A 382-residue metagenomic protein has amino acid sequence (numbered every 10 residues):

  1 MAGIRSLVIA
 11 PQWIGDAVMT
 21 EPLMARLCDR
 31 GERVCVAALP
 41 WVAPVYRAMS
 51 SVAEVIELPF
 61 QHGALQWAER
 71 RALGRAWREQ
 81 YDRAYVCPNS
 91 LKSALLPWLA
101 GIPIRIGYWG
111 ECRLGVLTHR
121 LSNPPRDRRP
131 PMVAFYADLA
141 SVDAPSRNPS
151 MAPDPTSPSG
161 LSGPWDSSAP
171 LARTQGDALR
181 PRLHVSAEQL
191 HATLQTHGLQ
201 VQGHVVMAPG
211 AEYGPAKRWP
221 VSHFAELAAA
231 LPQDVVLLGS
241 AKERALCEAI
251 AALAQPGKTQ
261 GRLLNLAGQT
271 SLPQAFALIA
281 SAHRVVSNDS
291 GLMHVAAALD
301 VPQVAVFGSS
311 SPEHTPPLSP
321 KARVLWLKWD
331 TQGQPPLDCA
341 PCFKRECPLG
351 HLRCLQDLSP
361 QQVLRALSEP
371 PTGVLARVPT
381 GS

Functional and structural regions predicted by a protein language model:
M1-S382: Catalytic machinery of carbohydrate-active enzymes, primarily nucleotide-sugar-dependent glycosyltransferases
